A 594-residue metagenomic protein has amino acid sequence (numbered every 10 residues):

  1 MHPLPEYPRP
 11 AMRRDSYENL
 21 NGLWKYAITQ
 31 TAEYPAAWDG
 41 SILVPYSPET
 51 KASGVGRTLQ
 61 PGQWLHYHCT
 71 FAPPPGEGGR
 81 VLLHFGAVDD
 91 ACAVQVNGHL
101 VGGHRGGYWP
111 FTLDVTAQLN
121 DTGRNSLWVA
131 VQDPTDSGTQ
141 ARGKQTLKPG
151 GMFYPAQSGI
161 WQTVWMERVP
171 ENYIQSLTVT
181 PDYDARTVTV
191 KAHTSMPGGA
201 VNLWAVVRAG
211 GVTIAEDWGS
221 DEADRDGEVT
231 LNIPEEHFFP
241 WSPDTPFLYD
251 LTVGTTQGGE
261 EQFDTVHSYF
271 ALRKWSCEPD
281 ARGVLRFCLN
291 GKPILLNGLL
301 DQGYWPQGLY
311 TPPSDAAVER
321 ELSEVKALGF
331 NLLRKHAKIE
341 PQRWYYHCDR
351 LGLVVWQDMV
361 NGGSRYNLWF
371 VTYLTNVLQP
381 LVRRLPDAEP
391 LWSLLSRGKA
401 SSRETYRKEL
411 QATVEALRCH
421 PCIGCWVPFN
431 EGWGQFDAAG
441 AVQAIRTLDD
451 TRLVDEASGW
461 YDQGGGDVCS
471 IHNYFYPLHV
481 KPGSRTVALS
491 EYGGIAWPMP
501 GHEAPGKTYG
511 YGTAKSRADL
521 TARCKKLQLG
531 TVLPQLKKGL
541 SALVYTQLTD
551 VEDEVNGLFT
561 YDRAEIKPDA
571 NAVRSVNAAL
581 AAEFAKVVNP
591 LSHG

Functional and structural regions predicted by a protein language model:
E6, P10-A11, S16, K25-T31 (+7 more regions): Accessory beta-strand-rich segments of carbohydrate-active enzymes
W24, G98, V164, Y249 (+7 more regions): Conserved, mostly hydrophobic/aromatic
V94-V96, R186-D221, V229: Beta-strand-rich binding/interaction modules
L113-Q118, T230-P246, L529: Signal that preferentially marks extracellular ectodomain short beta-strand elements of beta-sandwich modules
S126-V129, T245-Q257: Short, aromatic- and glycine-rich surface loops/edge beta-strands on solvent-exposed regions
R168-G198, A281-R286, A579-H593: Surface beta-strand/loop "capping" patches
L177-T178, T252-V325, A579, E583-K586: N-terminal carbohydrate-binding accessory modules
L332-N577, E583-H593: Substrate-binding/catalytic cleft of secreted carbohydrate-active enzymes, primarily glycoside hydrolases
